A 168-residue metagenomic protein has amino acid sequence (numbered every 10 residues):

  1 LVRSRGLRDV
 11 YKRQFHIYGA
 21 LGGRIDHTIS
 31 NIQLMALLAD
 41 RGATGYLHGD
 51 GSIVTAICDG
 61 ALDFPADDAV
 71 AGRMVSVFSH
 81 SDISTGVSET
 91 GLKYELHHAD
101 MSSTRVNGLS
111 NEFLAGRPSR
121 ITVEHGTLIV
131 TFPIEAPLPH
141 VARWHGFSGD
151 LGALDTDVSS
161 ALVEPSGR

Functional and structural regions predicted by a protein language model:
L1-L7, Y11: Single conserved hydrophobic/aromatic residue that forms the stacking wall/gate of nucleotide- or nucleobase-binding
G6-L7, A20, S30, A43-G45 (+2 more regions): Small-side-chain structural scaffolding
K12-Q14, G42, G72, P118: A general structural motif
H16-D63: Anionic-ligand-binding alpha/beta catalytic cores of soluble enzymes and soluble regulatory domains that recognize
I57-R168: Long, charged alpha-helical interface segments
